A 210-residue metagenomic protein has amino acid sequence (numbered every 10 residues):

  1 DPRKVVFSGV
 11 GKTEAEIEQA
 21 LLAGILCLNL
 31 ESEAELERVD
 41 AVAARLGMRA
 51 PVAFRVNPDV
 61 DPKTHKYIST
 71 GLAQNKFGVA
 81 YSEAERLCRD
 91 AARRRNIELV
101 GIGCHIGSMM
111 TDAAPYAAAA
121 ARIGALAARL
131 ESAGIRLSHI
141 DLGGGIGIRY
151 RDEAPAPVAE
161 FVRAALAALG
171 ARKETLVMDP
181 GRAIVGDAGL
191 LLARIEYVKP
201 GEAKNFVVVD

Functional and structural regions predicted by a protein language model:
D1-K12, E16-I148: Conserved alpha/beta-domain cores
S108-D210: C-terminal active-site-proximal or functional interface alpha/beta core segments in diverse enzymes
